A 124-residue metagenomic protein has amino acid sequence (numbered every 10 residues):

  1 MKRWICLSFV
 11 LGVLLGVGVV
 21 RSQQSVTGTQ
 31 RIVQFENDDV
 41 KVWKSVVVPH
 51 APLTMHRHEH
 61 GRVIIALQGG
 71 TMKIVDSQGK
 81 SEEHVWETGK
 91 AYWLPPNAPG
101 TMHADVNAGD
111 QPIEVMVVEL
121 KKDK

Functional and structural regions predicted by a protein language model:
M1-W4: Positively charged n-region of N-terminal signal peptides that target proteins for export
C6-G16: Bacterial N-terminal signal peptides
G18-S22: Sec/Tat signal peptide C-region and signal peptidase I cleavage site
G28-T54, E59-I64, V117-V118: A short glycine-rich, His/Asp/Glu-containing loop-to-beta-strand
F35-D39, Q78-N97: Short acidic-glycine-tyrosine-enriched beta hairpin
H50-T54, K90-D105: Histidine-centered metal-chelating micro-motifs
H58-Q78: Glycine- and acidic-residue-biased ligand/ion/polar-headgroup-sensing regions
A98-K121: Ligand-binding loop in jelly-roll beta-barrel domains
